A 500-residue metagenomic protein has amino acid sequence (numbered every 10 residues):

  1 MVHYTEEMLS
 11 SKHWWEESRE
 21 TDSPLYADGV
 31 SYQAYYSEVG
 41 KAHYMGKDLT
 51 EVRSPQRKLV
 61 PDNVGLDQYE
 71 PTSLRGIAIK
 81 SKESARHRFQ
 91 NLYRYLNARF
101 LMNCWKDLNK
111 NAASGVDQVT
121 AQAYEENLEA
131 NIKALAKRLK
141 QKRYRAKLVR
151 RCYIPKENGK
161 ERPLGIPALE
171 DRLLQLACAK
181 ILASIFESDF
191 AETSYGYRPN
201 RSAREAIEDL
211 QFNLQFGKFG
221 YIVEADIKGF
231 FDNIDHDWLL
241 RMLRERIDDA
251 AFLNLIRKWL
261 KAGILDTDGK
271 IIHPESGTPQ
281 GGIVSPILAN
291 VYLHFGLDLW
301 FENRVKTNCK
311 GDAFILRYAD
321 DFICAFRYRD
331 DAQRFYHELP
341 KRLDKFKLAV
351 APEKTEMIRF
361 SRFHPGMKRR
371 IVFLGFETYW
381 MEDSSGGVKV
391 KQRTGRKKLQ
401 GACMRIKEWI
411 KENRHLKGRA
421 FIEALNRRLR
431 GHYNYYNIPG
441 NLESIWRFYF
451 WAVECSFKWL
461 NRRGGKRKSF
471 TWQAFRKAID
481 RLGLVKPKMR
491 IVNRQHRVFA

Functional and structural regions predicted by a protein language model:
M1-E129, K133: Non-catalytic, polymerase-adjacent accessory regions of viral genome-replication enzymes
L96-M102, L148-C152, E157, L260-L265 (+2 more regions): Core structural elements
R138-Y153, E157, D189-M357, P365: Conserved polymerase palm-domain catalytic core
L169-A177, Q211, Y221: Duplex nucleic acid-engaging cores and interfaces of nucleic-acid transaction enzymes
K261, A349-K417: A conserved non-catalytic segment of reverse transcriptases and RNA-directed RNA polymerases corresponding to the late
I272-T278, K389-K391, K407-F421, H432-S444 (+1 more regions): Short, solvent-exposed helix-loop connector elements
F314-Y318, T355-F363, L425-R428, I445-V453 (+1 more regions): A glycine-rich phosphate-binding loop feature that marks nucleotide/adenosyl-phosphate handling sites
W451-C455, L460, G464-A500: Extended C-terminal regions of large enzymes
